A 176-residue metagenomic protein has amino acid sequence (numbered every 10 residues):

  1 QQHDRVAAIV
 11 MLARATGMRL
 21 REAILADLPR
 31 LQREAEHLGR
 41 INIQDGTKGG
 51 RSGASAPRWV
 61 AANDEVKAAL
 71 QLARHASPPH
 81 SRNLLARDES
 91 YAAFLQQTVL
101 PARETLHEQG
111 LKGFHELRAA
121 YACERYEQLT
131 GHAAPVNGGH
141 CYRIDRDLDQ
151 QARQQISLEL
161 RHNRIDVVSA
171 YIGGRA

Functional and structural regions predicted by a protein language model:
Q1-L20, D147-Q150: Basic, Lys/Arg- and aromatic-enriched nucleic-acid-binding interface segment
R5, R19, G53, R58 (+1 more regions): Short, cationic motifs built from Arg/Lys/His that form the positively charged side of catalytic pockets
M11, R118-H162: C-terminal catalytic core of tyrosine-transesterase DNA break-rejoin enzymes
L25, E124, L158, S169-A170: DNA-binding alpha-helical recognition surfaces that contact promoter or target DNA
L25-Q71: Conserved tyrosine-mediated DNA breakage-rejoining catalytic core shared by Y-recombinases
L31-R33, H162-V167: Short, basic interhelical loop/turn and adjoining N-cap of the next helix at nucleic-acid- or acidic-partner-contacting
A61-T130: Active-site/catalytic core of tyrosine-dependent DNA strand-transfer enzymes
I165-R175: Major-groove recognition helix of helix-turn-helix-like DNA-binding domains
